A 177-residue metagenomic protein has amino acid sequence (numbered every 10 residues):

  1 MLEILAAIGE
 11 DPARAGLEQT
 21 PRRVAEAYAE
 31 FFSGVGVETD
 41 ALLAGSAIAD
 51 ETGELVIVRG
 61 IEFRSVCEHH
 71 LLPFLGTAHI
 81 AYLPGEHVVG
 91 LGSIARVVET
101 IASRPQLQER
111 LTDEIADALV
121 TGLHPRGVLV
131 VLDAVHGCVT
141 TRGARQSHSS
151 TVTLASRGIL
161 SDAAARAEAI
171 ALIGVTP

Functional and structural regions predicted by a protein language model:
M1-P177: A domain-level signal for the structural core that forms small-molecule/cofactor-binding pockets and catalytic centers
